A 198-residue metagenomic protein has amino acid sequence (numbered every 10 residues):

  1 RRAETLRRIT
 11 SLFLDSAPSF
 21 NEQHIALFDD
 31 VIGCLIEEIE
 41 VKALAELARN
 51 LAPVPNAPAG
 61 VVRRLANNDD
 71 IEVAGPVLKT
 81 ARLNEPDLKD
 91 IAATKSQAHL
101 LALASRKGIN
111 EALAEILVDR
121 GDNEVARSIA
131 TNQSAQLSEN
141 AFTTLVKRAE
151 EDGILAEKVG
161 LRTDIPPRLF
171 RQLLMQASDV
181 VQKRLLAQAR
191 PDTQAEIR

Functional and structural regions predicted by a protein language model:
R1-R198: Alpha-helical scaffold segments
